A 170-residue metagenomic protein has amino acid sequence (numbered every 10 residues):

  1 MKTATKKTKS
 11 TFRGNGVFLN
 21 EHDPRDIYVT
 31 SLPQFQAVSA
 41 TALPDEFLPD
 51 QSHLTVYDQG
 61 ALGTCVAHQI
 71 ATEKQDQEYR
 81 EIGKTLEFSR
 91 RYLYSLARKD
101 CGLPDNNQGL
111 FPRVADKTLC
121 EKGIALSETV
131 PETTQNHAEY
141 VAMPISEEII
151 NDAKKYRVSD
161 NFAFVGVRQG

Functional and structural regions predicted by a protein language model:
M1-F47: N-terminal zymogen propeptides
K2-K9, G14-N15, A42, A71-Q75 (+1 more regions): Predominantly the structural core of cysteine protease catalytic domains
G16, D23, S89, I145-S146: Helix N-terminus capping/helix-initiation residues
P24-A40, K74-K84, E132-E139: Phosphate-binding glycine-rich loops and adjacent basic patches that engage nucleotide phosphates, nucleic-acid
P49-T85, N107-E121: Active-site-adjacent structural elements in enzyme catalytic domains
G60, R91, L96, V165-R168: Surface-exposed loop/turn and secondary-structure junction residues enriched for glycine/proline
T85-C101: Acidic helix-start/capping segments at beta-turn-to-alpha-helix junctions
